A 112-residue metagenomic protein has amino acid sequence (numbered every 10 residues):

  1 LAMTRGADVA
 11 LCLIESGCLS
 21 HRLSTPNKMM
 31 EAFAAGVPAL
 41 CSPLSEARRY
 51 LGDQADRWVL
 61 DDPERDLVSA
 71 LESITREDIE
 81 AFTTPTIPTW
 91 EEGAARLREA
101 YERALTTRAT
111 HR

Functional and structural regions predicted by a protein language model:
L1-T4, C12-M30, C41-R49: Nucleotide-sugar-dependent
A2-G6, A70-S73, R96, A100: CheY-like receiver
D8, G36: A short alpha->beta transition loop at the rim of the catalytic pocket in nucleotide-sugar-dependent
F33: Short alpha-helix at the nucleotide-sugar/activated-sugar donor binding site of glycosyltransferases and closely
R48-G52, A81: Short loop/helix-cap segments at secondary-structure boundaries that form the rim of catalytic
D53-R65, E72-R76: Conserved acidic donor-binding segment of nucleotide-sugar-dependent glycosyltransferases
D62, T75-T106: A charged, aromatic-enriched C-terminal amphipathic alpha-helix characteristic of glycosyltransferases across folds
T107-R112: Non-catalytic membrane-proximal stalk/linker segments that position and tether the catalytic domains
